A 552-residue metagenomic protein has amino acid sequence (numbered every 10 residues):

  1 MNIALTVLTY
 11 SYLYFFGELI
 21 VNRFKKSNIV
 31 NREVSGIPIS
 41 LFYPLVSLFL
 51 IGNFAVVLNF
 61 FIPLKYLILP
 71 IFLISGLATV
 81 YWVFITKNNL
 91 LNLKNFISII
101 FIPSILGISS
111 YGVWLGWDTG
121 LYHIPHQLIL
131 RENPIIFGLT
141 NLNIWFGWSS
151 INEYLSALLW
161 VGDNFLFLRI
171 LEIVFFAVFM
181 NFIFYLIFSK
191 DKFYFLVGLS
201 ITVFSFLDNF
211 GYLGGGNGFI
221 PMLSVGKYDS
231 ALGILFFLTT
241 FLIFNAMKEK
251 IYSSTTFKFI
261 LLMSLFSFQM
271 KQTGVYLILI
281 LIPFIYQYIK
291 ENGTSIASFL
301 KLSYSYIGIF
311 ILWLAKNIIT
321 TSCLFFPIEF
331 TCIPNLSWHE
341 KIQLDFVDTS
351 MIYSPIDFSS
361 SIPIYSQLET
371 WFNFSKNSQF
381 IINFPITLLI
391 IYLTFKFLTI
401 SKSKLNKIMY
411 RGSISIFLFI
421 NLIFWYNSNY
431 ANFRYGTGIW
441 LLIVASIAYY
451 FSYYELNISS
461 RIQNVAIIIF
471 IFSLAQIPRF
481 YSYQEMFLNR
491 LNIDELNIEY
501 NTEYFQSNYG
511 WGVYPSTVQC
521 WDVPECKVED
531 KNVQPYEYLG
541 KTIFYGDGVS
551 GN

Functional and structural regions predicted by a protein language model:
M1-N89: Membrane-embedded, hydrophobic transmembrane alpha-helices
F15, L19, A78-T79, F175-K190 (+1 more regions): Hydrophobic, aromatic-rich transmembrane alpha-helices and their immediate juxtamembrane boundary segments
A55-N59, T256-Q272, Y276-P283, G308 (+2 more regions): Membrane-interface alpha helices of multi-pass inner-membrane proteins
A78-L90, L277-I307: Perimembrane helix-loop-helix junctions
G107-I201, I220-V225: Active-site lumenal/periplasmic loops and adjacent helix-entry segments of GT-C-fold, multi-pass membrane
Y111-W114, L155, Q287, F299-N377: Membrane-lumen/periplasm interface segments of specific transmembrane helices in polyprenyl phosphate-linked
S254-M263, I278, L302-I307, A445 (+1 more regions): Signature aromatic-anchored transmembrane alpha helix within multi-pass, membrane-resident enzymes that catalyze glycan
P334-I364, R461-N552: Intrinsically disordered, polar/acidic, low-complexity terminal segments
